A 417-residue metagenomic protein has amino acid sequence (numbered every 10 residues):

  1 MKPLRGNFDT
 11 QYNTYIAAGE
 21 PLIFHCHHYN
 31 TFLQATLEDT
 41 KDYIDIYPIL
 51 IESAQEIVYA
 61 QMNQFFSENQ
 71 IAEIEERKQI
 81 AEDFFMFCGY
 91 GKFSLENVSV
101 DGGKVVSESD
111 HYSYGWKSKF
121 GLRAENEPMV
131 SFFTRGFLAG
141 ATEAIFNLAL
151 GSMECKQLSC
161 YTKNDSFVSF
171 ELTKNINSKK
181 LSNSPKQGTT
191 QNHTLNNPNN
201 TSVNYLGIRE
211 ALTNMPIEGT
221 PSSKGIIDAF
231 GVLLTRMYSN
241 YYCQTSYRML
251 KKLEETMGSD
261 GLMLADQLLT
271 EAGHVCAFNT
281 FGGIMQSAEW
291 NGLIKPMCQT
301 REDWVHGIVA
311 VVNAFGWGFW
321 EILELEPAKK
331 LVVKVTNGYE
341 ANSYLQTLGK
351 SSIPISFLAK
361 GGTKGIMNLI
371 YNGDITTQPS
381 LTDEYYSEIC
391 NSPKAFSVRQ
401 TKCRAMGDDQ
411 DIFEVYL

Functional and structural regions predicted by a protein language model:
M1-F133, N147-L358, G362, N372-V398 (+1 more regions): N-terminal accessory segment detector
